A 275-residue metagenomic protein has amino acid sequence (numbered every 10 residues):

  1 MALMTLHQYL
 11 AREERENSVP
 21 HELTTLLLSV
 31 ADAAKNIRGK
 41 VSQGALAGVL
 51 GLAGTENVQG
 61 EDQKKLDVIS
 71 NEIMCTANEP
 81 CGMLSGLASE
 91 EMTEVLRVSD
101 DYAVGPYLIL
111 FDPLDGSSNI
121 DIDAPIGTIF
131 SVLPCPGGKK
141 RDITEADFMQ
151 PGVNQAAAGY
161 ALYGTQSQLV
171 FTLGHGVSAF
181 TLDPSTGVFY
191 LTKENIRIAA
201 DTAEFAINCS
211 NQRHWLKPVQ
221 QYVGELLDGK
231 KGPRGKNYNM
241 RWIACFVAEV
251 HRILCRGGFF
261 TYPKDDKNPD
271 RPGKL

Functional and structural regions predicted by a protein language model:
M1-L114, A244-L275: N-terminal subdomain of lithium-sensitive/metallo-dependent phosphomonoesterases centered on the IMPase/IPPase/PAP
L3, L50-G54, E72-T76, A124 (+3 more regions): Generic detector of short, locally flexible boundary/turn motifs and exposed helical patches
L27-V30, A34-V41, D100-A103, Q150-Q155 (+1 more regions): An extended, acidic
I37, I69, I73, I109 (+7 more regions): Weak global preference for isoleucine
V104-G176: DPxDG-like acidic metal-binding loop motif
